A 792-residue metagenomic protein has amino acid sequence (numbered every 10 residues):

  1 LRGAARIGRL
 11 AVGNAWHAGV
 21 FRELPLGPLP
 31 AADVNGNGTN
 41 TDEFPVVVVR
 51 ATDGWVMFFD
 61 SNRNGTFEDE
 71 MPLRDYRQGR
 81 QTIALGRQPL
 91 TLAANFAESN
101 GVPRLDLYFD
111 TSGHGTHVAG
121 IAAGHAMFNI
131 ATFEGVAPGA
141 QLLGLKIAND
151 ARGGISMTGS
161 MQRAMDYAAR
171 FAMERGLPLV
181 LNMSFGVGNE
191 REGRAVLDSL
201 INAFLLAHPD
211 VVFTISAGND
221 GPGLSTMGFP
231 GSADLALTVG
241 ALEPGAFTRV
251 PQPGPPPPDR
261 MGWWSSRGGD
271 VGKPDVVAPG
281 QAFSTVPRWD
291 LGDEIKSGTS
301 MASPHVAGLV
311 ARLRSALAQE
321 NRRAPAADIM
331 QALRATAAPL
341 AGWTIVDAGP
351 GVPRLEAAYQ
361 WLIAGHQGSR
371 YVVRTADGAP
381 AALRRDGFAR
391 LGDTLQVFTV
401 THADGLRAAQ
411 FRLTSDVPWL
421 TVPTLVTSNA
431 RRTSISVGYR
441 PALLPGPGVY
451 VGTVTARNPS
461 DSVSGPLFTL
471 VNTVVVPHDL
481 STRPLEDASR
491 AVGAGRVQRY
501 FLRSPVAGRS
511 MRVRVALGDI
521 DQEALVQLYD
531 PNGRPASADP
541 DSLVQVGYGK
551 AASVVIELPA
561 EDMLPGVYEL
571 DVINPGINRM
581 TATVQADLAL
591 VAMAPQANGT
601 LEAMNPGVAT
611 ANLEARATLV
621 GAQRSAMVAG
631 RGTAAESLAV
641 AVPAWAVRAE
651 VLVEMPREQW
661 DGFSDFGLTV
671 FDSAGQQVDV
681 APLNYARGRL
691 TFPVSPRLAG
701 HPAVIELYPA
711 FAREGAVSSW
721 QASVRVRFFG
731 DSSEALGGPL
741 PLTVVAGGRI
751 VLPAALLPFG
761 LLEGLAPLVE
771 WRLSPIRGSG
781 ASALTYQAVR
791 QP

Functional and structural regions predicted by a protein language model:
L1-A15, V20-L24, T39-F44, V48-T52 (+9 more regions): Subtilisin-like serine protease catalytic core
L85-E98, G231-A311, S315: Extracellular S/T/G-rich loop segment that most often corresponds to the catalytic His/Ser-adjacent loop
D110, F133-A137, I155-N182, G193-V212 (+4 more regions): Mature extracellular/periplasmic domains of secretome proteins
A119-A122, L143-N149, T226-F229, A278-V346 (+4 more regions): Hydrolase catalytic cores
P178-N182, S315-G405, L467-V474, P792: C-terminal subdomain of the subtilisin-like protease fold in secreted/lumenal serine endopeptidases
R260, Q360-D404, Y439-P447, V451 (+5 more regions): Beta-sheet-dominated interaction scaffolds and their linkers
R370-D386, T401-V437, R483-P484, D519-A536 (+4 more regions): Surface-exposed binding patches on compact interaction domains or structured appendages
G387-R390, V426-G446, Q527-Q585, A674-S718: Noncatalytic accessory or regulatory domains flanking protease catalytic cores in secreted, cell-surface, and selected
